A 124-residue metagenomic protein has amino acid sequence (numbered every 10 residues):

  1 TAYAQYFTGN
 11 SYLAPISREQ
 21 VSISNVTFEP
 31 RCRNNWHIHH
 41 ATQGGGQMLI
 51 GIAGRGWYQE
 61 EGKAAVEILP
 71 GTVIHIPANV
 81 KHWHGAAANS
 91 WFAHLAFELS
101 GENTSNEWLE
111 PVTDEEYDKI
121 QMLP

Functional and structural regions predicted by a protein language model:
T1-S24, N35, S105-P124: A short, N-terminal "cap"/entry segment at the start of jelly-roll beta-barrel domains of the cupin/DSBH fold
E19-V21, E29-R33, R55-G56, E102-N103: Short, charged/polar surface micro-motifs in flexible loops or helix N-caps
T27-E29, H40-Y58, F97-L99: Short, conserved beta-strand element in jelly-roll/cupin
G62-N79: Short acidic-glycine-tyrosine-enriched beta hairpin
H75, N89-E110: A short hydrophobic beta-strand segment most commonly corresponding to one strand of the jelly-roll/cupin
G85-A87: Asparagine-centered strand-capping/turn motif at beta-strand->loop junctions
